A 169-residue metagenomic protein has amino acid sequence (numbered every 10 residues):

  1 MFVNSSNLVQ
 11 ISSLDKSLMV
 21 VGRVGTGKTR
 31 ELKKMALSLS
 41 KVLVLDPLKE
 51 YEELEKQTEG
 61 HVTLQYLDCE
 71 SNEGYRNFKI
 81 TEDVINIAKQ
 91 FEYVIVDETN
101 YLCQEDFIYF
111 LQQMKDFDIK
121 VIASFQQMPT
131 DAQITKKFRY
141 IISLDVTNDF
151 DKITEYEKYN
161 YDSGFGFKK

Functional and structural regions predicted by a protein language model:
M1-D15: Pre-Walker A adenine-sensing motif
V20: Hydrophobic anchor at the beta1->P-loop junction of P-loop NTPases
G25: Walker A (P-loop) phosphate-binding loop of P-loop NTPases
K28: Conserved lysine of the Walker
E31: Hydrophobic positions on the alpha1 helix immediately C-terminal to the Walker A/P-loop
K41, Q90-Y93, D116-A123: Loop/turn-to-beta-strand initiation segments
V84-Q104: Conserved P-loop NTPase "ATPase switch" module shared by AAA+ and STAND
T99-F167: Replace "adjacent to P-loop NTPase cores in ATP/GTP-dependent enzymes" with "adjacent to NTP-binding cores
